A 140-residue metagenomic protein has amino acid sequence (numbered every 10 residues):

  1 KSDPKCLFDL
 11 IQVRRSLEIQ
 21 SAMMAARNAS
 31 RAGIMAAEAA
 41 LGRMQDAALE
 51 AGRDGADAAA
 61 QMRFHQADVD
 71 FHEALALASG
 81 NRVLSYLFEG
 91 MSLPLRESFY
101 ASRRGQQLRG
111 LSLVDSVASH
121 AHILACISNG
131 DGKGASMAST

Functional and structural regions predicted by a protein language model:
K1, S102-Q106: Short glycine/proline- and charge-enriched loop/turn segments that cap or connect secondary-structure elements
K1-Q12: HTH-adjacent hinge/linker in prokaryotic transcriptional regulators
L10-A101, S119-C126, G134-T140: Conserved amphipathic alpha-helical segments that form helical-bundle/coiled-coil interaction surfaces
L113: Conserved binding/catalytic microenvironments
